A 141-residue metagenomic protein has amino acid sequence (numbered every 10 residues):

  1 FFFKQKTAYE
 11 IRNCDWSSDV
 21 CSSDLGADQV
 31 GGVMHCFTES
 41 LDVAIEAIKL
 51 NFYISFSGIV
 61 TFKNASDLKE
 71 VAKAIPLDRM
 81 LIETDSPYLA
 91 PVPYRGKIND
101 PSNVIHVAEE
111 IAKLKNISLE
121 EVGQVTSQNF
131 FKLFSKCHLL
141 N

Functional and structural regions predicted by a protein language model:
F1-C21: Single conserved hydrophobic/aromatic residue that forms the stacking wall/gate of nucleotide- or nucleobase-binding
R12, G32-T38, G58: Catalytic beta/alpha-barrel core
L25-G31, I45-S57, A74-R79: Glycine-enriched alpha-helix->loop->beta-strand junction motifs that scaffold or abut catalytic
C36, F52, I59-V60, S86: Active-site metal-binding loops of divalent metal-dependent hydrolases
A47, D85, V122: Conserved, mostly hydrophobic/aromatic
I54-E70: Active-site glycine- and acidic-residue-rich loops that bind and position anionic ligands or nucleotide-like cofactors
D78-D100: Short acidic/histidine-rich active-site segments
P101-N141: Mid-to-C-terminal alpha-helical segments outside catalytic/metal-binding sites
